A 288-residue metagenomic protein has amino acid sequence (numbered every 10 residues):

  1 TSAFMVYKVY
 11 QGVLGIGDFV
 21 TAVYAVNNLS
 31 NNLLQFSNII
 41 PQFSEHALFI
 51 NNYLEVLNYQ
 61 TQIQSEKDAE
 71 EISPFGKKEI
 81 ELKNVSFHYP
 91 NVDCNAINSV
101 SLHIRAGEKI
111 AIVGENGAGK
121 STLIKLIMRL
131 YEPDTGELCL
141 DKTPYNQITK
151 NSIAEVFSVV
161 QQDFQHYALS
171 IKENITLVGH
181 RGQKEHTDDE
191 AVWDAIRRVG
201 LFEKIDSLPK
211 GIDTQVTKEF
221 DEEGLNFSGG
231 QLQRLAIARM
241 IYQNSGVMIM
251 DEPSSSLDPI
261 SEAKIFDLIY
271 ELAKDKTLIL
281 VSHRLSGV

Functional and structural regions predicted by a protein language model:
T1, N38, Q42-E45, T61-Q62 (+2 more regions): An intracellular "coupling" helix at the cytosolic face of ABC transporter transmembrane type-1 domains
T1-N27, I80: A hydrophobic transmembrane-helix motif
A22, N28-Y59: Cytosolic ends of transmembrane helices, especially the final helix of ABC transmembrane type-1 domains
E55, Q62, T176: Conserved E/DxxT/N motif and adjacent residues on the DHp alpha2 helix of HisKA-family sensor histidine kinases
Y59-Q60, Y131: Two-component histidine kinase transmitter core
Q60-F75: Pre-NBD coupling/linker segments of ABC/ABC-like ATPases
S73-V288: ABC-type nucleotide-binding domain
